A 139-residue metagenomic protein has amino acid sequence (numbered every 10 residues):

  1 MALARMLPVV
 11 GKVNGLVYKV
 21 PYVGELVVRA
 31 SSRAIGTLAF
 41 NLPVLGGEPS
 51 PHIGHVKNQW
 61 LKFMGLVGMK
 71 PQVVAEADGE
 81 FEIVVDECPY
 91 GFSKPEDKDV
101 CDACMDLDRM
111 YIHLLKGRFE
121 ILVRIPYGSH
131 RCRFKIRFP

Functional and structural regions predicted by a protein language model:
M1-E82, E87-A103, H113-L114, R118-P139: N-terminal accessory segment detector
D108-I112: Buried hydrophobic packing segments
